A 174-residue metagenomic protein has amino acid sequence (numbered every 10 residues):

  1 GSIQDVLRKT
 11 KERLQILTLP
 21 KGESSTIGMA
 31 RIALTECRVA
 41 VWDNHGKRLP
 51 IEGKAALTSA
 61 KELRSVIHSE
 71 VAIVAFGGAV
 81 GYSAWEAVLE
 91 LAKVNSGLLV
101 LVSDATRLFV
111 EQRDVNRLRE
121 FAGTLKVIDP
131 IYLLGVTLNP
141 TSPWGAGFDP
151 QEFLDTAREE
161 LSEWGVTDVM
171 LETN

Functional and structural regions predicted by a protein language model:
G1-N174: Flexible phosphate-sensing "switch/lid" loops adjacent to ATP/NTP-binding sites across phosphate-transfer
